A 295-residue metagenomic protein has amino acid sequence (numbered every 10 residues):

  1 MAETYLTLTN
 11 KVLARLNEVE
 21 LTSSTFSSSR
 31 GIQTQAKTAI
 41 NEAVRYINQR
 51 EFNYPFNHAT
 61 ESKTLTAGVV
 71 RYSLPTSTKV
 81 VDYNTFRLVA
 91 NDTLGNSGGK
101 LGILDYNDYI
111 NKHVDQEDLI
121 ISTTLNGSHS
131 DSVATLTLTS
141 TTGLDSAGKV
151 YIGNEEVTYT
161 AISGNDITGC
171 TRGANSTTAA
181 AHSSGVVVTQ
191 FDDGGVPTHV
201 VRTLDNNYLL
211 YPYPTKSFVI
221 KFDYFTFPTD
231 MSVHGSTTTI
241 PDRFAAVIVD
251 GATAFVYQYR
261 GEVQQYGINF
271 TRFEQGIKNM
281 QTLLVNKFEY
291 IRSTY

Functional and structural regions predicted by a protein language model:
M1-I121, V188-Y295: Glycine-enriched, solvent-exposed interface loops adjoining structured elements
Y54-H58, S62-A67, G99-V187: Autoprocessing Asn-cyclization modules and mimics
